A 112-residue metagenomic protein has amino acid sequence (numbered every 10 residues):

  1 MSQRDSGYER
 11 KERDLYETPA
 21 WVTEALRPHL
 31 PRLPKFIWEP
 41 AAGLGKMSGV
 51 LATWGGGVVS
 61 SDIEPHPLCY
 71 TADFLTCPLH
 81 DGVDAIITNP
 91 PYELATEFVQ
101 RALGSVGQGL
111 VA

Functional and structural regions predicted by a protein language model:
M1-W54, S61: S-adenosyl-L-methionine
A25-L26, I37-A52, S60-E64, A72-L103 (+1 more regions): Conserved proline-anchored active-site loop of SAM-dependent methyltransferases that bridges a beta-strand
